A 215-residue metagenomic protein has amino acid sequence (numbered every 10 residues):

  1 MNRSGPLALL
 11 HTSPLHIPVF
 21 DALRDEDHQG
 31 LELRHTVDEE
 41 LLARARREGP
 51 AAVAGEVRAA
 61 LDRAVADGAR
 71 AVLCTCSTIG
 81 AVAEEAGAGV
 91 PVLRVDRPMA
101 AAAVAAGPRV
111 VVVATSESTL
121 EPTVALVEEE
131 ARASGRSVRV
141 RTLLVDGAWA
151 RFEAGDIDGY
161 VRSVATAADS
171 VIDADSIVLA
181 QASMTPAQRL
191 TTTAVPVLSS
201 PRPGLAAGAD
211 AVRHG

Functional and structural regions predicted by a protein language model:
M1-G215: Non-catalytic structural scaffold of enzyme domains
